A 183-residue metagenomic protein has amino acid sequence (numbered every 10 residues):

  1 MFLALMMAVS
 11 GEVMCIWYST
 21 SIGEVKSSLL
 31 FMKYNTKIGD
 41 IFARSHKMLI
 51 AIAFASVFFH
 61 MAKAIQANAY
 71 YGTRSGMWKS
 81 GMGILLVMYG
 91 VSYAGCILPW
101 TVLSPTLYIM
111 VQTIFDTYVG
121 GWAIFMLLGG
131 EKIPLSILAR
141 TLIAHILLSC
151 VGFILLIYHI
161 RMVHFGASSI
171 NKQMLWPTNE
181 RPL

Functional and structural regions predicted by a protein language model:
M1-L183: Membrane-embedded alpha-helical bundles that constitute the cytochrome b-like, heme-associated redox core of multi-pass
